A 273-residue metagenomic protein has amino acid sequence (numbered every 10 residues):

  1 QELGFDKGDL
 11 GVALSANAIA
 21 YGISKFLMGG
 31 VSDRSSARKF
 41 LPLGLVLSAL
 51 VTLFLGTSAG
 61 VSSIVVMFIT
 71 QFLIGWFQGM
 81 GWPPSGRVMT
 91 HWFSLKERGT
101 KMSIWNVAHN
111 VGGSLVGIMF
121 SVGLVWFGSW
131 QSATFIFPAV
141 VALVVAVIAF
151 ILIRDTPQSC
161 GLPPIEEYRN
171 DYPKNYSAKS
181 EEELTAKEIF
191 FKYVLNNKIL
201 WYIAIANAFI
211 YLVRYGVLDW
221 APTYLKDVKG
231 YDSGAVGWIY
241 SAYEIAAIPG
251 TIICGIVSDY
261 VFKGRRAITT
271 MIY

Functional and structural regions predicted by a protein language model:
A18-F26, S114, E244-I252: Residue-level signature of mid-helix packing/kink "hotspots" within the transmembrane helices of 12-pass Major
S24-S36, I252-K263: Helix-to-loop junctions at the C-terminal end of transmembrane segments in multipass secondary transporters
R34-L45, Y260-Y273: Cytoplasmic membrane-interface "Motif A"-like loop-to-helix N-cap segments of 12-TM Major Facilitator Superfamily
V46-V61: C-terminal ends and interior cores of transmembrane alpha-helices in multi-pass membrane transporters/permeases
T70-N110: Cytoplasmic helix-loop-helix junction between adjacent transmembrane helices in 12-TM secondary transporters
W105-P157: Helix-loop-helix hairpin linking two adjacent transmembrane segments in secondary transporters
S159-Y202, V228: Juxtamembrane intracellular "pre-TM" segments in multi-pass secondary transporters
N197-I252: Extracytoplasmic gate region of multi-pass secondary transporters
